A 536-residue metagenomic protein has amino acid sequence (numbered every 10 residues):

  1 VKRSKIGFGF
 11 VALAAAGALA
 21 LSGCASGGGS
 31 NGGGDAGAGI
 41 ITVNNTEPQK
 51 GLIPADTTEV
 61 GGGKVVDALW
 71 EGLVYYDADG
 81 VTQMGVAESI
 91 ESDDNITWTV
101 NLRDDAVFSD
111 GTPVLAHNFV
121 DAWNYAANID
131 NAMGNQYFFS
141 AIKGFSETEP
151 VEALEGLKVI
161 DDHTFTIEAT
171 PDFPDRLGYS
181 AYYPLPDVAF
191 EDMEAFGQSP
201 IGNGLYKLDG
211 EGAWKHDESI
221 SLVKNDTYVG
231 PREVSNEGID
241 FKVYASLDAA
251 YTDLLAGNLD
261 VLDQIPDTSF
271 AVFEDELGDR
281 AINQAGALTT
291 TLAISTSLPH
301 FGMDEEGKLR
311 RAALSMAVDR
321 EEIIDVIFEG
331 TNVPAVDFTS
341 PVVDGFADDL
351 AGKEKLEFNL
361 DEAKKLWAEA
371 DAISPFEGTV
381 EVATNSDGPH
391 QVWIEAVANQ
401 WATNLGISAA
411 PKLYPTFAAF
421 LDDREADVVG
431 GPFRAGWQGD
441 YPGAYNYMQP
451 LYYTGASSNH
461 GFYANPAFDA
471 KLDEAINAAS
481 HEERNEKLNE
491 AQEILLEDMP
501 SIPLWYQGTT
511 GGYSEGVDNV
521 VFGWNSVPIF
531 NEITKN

Functional and structural regions predicted by a protein language model:
N44-D94, I201: N-terminal lobe/hinge region of extracytoplasmic solute-binding protein
E91, G134-A189: Surface-exposed binding/hinge segments that line and control ligand-binding clefts or catalytic entry sites
L115-N124, D162-E168, L205, N236-G238 (+3 more regions): Alpha-helical secondary-structure segments
D172-V234, G238: Gly/Pro-rich hinge or "lid" segments in bacterial periplasmic/extracellular proteins
E194-A195, P200, T227-V272, A287: Ligand-site clamp/hinge motif
I324, S408-F420, N446-S514, N536: Extracytoplasmic/peripheral linker and loop segments enriched in polar/acidic and small residues with frequent Thr/Pro
V333-A370, D387-V392: Structural transition elements
G511-N536: Long beta-strand-rich cores associated with HINT superfamily self-processing modules
